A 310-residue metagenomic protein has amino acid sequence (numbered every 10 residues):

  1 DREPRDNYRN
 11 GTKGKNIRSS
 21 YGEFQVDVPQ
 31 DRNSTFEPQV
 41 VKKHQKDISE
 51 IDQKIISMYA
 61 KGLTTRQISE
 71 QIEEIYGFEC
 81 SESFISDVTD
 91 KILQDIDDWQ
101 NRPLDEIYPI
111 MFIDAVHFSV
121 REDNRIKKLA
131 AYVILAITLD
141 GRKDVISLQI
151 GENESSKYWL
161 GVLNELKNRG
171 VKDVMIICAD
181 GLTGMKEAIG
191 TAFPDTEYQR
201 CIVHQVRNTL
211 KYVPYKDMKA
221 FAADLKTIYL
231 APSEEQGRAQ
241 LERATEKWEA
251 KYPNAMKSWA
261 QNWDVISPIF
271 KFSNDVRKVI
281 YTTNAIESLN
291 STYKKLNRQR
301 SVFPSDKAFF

Functional and structural regions predicted by a protein language model:
D1-E50, S57: Basic, low-complexity segments
T12, D27-R32, Q39-Q45, F78-E82 (+7 more regions): RNase H-like nuclease fold core
E37, T209-A239, R243: Metal-dependent DNA phosphodiester-chemistry modules and their immediately adjacent helices/loops in DNA-processing
Q53-S57, N208, A223, K295: Positions in alpha-helical segments
K61-T64: A short, glycine-centered helix-capping/turn motif at helix boundaries that positions DNA-contacting or catalytic
R66-G77: DNA-recognition alpha helix
I176-T183, A188-D224: Conserved beta-strand -> loop -> alpha-helix junction used to position metal-binding or nucleic-acid-contacting
I228-F310: Acidic/histidine-rich catalytic cores and adjacent linkers of DNA breakage/strand-transfer/modification proteins
